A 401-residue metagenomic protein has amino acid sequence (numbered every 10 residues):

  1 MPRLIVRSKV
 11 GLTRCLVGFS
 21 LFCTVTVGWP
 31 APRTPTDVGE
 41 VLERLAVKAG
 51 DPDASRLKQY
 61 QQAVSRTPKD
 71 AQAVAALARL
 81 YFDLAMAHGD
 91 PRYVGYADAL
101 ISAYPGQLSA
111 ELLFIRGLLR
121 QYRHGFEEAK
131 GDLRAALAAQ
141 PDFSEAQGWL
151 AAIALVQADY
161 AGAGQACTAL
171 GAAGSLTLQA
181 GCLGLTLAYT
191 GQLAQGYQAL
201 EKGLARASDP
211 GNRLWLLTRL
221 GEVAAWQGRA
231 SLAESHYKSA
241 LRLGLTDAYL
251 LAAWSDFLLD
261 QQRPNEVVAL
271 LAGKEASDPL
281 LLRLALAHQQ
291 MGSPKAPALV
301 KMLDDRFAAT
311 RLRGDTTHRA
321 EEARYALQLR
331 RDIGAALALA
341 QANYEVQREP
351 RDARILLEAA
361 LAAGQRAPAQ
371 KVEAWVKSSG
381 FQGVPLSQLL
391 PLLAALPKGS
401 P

Functional and structural regions predicted by a protein language model:
G28-E111: N-terminal leader/linker segments that initiate helical-solenoid repeat arrays
P68, Q107-L108, P141, G174-S175 (+6 more regions): Short coil turns that delineate tetratricopeptide repeat
A76, I115, W149, C182-L183 (+5 more regions): Canonical tetratricopeptide repeat
L84, H88, R123, Q157 (+6 more regions): Structural motif corresponding to the intra-repeat A-B loop/turn of tetratricopeptide repeats
